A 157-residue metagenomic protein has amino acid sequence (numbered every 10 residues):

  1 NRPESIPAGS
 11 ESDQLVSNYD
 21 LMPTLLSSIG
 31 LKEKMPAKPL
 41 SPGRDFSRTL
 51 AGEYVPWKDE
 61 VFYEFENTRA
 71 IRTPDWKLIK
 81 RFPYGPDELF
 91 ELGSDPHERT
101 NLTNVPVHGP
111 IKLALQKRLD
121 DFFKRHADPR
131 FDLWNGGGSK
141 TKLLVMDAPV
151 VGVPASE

Functional and structural regions predicted by a protein language model:
N1-V55: Substrate-binding rim/cap in mid-to-C-terminal beta-strand-loop elements of soluble/periplasmic
L21, L102-E157: Long, internal low-complexity/basic segments
M22-L26, G30, S47, A51 (+3 more regions): Non-transmembrane alpha-helical segments in soluble domains of secreted/periplasmic/extracellular proteins
D59-F62, G137: WW-domain-binding short linear motifs
N67, P83-Y84, V107: Short strand-connecting beta-turns/loops that link adjacent beta-strands
I71-P74, K80-R81, L92: Active-site beta-strand termini and strand-to-loop segments that position acidic
D95: Intrinsically disordered, low-complexity polar regions and short flexible loop motifs
